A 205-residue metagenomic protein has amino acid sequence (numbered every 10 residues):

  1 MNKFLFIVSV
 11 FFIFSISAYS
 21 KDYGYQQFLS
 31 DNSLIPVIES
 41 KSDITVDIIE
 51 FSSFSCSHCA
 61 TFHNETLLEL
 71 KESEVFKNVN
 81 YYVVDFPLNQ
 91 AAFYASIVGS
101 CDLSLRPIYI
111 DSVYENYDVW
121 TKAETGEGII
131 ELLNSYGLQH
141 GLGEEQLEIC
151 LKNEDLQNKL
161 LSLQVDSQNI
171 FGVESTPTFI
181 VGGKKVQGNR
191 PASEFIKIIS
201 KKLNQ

Functional and structural regions predicted by a protein language model:
F4-F14: Sec-dependent N-terminal signal peptides
Y19-K21, S53, K71, S135-Q205: C-terminal cap of thioredoxin/glutaredoxin-like
F28-V46: A short beta-strand-turn-helix
I44-D47, Y94, S175: Envelope-exposed proteins and targeting segments
I48, C56, F179: Conserved S/T- and glycine-rich ATP-binding loop of Class I adenylate-forming
S52-F54, A60-L138: Structural alpha/beta surface segment adjacent to cysteine/selenocysteine redox centers across thiol/disulfide enzymes
